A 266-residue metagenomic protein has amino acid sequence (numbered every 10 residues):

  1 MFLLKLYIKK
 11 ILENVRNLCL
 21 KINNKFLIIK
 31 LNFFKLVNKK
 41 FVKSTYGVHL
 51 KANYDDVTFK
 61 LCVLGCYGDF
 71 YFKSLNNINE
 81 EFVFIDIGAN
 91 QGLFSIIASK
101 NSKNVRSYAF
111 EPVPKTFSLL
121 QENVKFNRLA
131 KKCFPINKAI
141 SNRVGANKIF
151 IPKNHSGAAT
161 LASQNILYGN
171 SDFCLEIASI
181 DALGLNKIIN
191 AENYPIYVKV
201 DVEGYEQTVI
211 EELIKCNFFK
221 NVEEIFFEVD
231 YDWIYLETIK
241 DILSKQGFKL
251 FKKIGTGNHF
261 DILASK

Functional and structural regions predicted by a protein language model:
M1-V113, S118-R128, K132-F134, I188-A191 (+3 more regions): S-adenosyl-L-methionine
V63-I85, F134, A146-K148, A162-F219 (+2 more regions): Short internal loop-to-helix segment that lines adenine-nucleotide cofactor pockets
I85-I87, F110, K138, V198-V200 (+1 more regions): Active-site flanking residues adjacent to catalytic metal/cofactor-binding acidic residues
E111-L119, Y205, V229-W233: Canonical radical SAM enzyme core domain
Q121, K125-N154: Core alpha/beta nucleotide-donor-binding catalytic domains of modification enzymes
L129, I140-N142, I180, V202 (+1 more regions): Hydrophobic pocket-lining residues within nucleotide cofactor-binding pockets
N221-V229: Conserved beta-strand signature within the Rossmann-like core of class I S-adenosyl-L-methionine
